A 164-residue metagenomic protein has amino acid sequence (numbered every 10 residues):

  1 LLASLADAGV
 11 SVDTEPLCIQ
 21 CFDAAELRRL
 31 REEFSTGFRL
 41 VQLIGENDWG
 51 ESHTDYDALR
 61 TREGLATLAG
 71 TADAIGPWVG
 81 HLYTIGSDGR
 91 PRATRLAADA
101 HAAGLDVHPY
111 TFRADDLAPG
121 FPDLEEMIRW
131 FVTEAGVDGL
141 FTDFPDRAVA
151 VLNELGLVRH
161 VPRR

Functional and structural regions predicted by a protein language model:
L1-R164: Catalytic cores of phosphodiester-bond hydrolases, prominently lipid phosphodiesterases
